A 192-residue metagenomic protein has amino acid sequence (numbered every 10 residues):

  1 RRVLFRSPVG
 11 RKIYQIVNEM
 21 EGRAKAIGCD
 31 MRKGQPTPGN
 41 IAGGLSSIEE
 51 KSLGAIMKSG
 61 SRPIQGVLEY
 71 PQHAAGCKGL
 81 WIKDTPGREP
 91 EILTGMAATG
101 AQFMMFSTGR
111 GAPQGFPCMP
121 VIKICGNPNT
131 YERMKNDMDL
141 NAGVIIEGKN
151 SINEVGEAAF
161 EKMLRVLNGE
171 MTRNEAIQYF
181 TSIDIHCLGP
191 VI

Functional and structural regions predicted by a protein language model:
V3-L4: Short, small-residue-biased leader/transition segments that mark boundaries at the very start of proteins
S7-Y14, P86-P90, N153-E161: Electropositive phosphate-/nucleotide-binding environments in soluble metabolic enzymes
K12, I16-K25: A glycine-rich helix N-cap at a beta->alpha junction
A24-I41, E170-S182: Flexible, glycine/charged-enriched surface loops at secondary-structure junctions
C29-G44, E49-E91: Active-site rim loops that border cofactor/substrate pockets in soluble metabolic enzymes
Y70-E132, V144-G148: Hydrophobic alpha-helical bundle architecture
G100-Q102, S107, V121, A142 (+1 more regions): Extended hydrophobic packing segments that form well-structured cores
K135-D137: Gly/His-enriched, cation/cofactor- and phosphate-binding structural elements
